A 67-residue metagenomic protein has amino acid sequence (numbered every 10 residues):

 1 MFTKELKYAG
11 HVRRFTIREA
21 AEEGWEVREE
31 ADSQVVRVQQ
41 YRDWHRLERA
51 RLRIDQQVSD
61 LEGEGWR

Functional and structural regions predicted by a protein language model:
M1-W25: Short N-terminal "domain-start" leader segments that mark the transition from disordered tails or signal peptides into
R13, I54-R67: Short, mixed-charge low-complexity intrinsically disordered segments
I17-E19, R37, V58-S59: Intrinsically disordered, low-complexity regions enriched in Ser/Pro/Gly/Gln/His and often acidic
E23-E26, H45-I54: Short, surface-exposed linear segments at secondary-structure transitions and domain or protein termini
R28-E30: N-terminal glycine/threonine-rich, aromatic-flanked beta-hairpin/loop signature
D32-R49: A short, exposed loop/beta-hairpin motif centered on an aromatic-Gly-Thr core
